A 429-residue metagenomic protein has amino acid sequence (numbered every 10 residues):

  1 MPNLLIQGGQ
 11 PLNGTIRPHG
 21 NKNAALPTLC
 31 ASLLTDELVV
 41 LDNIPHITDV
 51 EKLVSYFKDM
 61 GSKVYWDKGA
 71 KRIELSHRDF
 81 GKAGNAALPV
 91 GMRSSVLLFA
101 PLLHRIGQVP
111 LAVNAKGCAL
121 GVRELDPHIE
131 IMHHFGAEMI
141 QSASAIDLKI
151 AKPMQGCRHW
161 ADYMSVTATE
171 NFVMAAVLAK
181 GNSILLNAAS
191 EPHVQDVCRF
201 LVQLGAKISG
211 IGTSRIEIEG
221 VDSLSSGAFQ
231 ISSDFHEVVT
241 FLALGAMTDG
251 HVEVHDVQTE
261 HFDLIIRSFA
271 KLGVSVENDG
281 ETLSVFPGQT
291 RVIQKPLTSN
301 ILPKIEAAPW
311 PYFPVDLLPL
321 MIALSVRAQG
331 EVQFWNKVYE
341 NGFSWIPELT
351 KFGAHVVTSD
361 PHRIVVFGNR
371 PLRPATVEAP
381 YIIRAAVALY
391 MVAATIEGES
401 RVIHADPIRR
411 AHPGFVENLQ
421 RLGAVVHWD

Functional and structural regions predicted by a protein language model:
M1-D429: Short, structured segments at the rim of ligand-binding sites
